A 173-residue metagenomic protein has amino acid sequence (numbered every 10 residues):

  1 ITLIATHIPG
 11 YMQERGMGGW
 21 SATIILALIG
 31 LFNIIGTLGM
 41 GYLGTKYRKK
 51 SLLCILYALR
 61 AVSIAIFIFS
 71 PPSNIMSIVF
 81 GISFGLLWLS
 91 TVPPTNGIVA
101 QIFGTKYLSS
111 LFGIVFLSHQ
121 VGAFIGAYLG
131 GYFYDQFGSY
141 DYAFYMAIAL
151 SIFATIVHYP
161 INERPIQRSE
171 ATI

Functional and structural regions predicted by a protein language model:
I1-M40, V92, G126: Extracytoplasmic gate region of multi-pass secondary transporters
G19-W20, T105-V115: Loop-to-transmembrane helix entry/capping segments in MFS-fold secondary transporters and related SLC/MFSD carriers
T37-R48, Y134-D135: Helix-to-loop junctions at the C-terminal end of transmembrane segments in multipass secondary transporters
S51-I66: Structural signature of the two symmetry-related core transmembrane helices
M76-S90: Hydrophobic core of transmembrane alpha-helices in multi-pass small-molecule transporters, especially MFS/SLC-type
S90-F103: Intracellular juxtamembrane helix-capping segments at the cytosolic ends of symmetry-related transmembrane helices
Y132-L150: A membrane-interface helix-boundary motif in multi-pass transporters
A147-I173: Multi-pass alpha-helical transporter architecture, strongest for 12-TM Major Facilitator/SLC carriers used
